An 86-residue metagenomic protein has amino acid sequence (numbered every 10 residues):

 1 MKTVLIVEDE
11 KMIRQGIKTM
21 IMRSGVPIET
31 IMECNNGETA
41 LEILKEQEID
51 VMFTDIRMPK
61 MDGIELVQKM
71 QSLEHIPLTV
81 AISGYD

Functional and structural regions predicted by a protein language model:
M1-T3: Non-catalytic signal-transmission and effector/linker regions of two-component phosphorelay proteins
E8, D55: Active-site residues of response regulator receiver
E10-M32: Two-component/phosphorelay signaling modules centered on CheY-like receiver
G25, K45-E48, M70-I76: Conserved phosphotransfer cores of two-component systems
N36-T39, D62-E65: Acidic catalytic/metal-coordinating carboxylates
L41-L44, F53, V67: Hydrophobic alpha-helical motif in two-component signaling modules
M58: Receiver (REC) domain active-site loop signature in two-component systems and cognate sites in sensor histidine kinases
I76-D86: A short, hydrophobic beta-strand element within the central beta-sheet of small alpha/beta folds
